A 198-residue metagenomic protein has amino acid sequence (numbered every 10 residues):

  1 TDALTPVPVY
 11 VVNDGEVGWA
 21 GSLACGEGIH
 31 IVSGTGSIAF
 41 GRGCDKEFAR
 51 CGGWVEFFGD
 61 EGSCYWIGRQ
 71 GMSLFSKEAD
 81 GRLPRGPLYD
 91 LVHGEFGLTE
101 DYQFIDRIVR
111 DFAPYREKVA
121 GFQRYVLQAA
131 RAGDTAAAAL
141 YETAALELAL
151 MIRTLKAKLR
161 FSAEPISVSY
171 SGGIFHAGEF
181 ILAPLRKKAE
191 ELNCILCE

Functional and structural regions predicted by a protein language model:
T1-R85: Phosphate-binding/catalytic loop of phosphoryl-transfer enzymes
D2, G21-I29, L74-E198: ATP-binding/phosphotransfer module of carbohydrate and carboxylate kinases, centering on a glycine-rich
